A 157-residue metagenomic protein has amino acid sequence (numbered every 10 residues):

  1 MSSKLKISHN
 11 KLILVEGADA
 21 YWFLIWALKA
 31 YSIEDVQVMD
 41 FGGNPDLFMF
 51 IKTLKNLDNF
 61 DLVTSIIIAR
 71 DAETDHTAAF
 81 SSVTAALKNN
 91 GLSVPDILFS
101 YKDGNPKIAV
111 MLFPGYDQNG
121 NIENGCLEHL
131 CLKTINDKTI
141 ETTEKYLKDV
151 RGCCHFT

Functional and structural regions predicted by a protein language model:
M1-R70: RecA-like P-loop NTPase motor core
D19-A20, E73-D75, Y116-N119: Conserved nucleotide-binding/hydrolysis micro-motifs of P-loop NTPases
D40, D58-S93: Hydrophobic/aromatic-rich structural module bridging two neighboring secondary-structure elements via a short loop
A78-T157: Activity-critical C-terminal alpha-helical subdomain
